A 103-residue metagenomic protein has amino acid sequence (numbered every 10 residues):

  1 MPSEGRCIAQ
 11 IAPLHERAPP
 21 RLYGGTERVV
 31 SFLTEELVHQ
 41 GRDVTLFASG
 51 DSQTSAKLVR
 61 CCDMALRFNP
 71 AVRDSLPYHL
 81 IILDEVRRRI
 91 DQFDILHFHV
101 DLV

Functional and structural regions predicted by a protein language model:
G5, L14-R17, T34-L76: N-terminal strand-loop element at the rim of the active site of nucleotide-sugar-dependent glycosyltransferases
P20: Acidic/polar, solvent-exposed loop segments in beta-strand-rich repeat domains
Y23-E27, S75-H79: A conditional alpha-helix N-cap/helix-loop micro-motif detector
G24-L37: Short amphipathic alpha-helix
I81-Q92: Short, well-structured alpha-helical segments in soluble
F98-V103: Short His-centered aromatic/hydrophobic patch
